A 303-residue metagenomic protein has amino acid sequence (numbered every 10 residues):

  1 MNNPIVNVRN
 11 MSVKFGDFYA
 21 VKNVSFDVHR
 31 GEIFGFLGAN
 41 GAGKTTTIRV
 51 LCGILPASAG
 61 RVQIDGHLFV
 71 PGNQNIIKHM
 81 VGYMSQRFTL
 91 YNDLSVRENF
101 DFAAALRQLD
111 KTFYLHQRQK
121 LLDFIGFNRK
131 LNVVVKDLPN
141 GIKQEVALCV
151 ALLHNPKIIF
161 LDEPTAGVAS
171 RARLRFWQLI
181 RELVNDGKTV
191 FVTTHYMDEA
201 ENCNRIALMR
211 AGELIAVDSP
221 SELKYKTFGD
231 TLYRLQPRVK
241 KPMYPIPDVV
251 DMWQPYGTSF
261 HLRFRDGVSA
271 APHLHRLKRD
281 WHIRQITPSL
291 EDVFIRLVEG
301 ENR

Functional and structural regions predicted by a protein language model:
C52: Helix-to-loop junction immediately C-terminal to a conserved catalytic motif
G60-P71, I76-I77: Conserved ABC transporter NBD signature motif
D93, V134-G141: Conserved ABC ATPase signature
D101, A105, T112-K130: Conserved ABC ATPase "signature" region
I159-E163: Catalytic Walker B motif of ABC-type/P-loop ATPase nucleotide-binding domains
Q178-F264: ABC transporter nucleotide-binding domain
T258-R303: C-terminal coupling/interaction segments
